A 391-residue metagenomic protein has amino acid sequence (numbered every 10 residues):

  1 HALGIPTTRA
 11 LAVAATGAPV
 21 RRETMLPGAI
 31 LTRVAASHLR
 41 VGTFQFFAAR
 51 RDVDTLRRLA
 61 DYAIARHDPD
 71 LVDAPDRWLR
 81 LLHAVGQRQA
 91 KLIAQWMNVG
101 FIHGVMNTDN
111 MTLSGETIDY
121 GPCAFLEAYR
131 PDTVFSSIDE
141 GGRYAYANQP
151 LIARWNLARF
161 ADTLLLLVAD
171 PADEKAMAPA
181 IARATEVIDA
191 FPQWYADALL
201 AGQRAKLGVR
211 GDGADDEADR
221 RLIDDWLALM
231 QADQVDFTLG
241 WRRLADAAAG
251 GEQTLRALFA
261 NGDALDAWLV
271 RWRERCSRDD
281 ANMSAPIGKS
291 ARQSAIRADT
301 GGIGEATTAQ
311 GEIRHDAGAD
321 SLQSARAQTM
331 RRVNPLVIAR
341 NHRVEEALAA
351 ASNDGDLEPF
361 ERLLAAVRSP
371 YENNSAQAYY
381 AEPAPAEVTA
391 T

Functional and structural regions predicted by a protein language model:
H1-D73, L113-E116, Y144, N156 (+5 more regions): Conserved ATP-binding subdomain of kinase catalytic cores across diverse folds
L3, G86-V99: Conserved kinase catalytic-core helix
L11-V13, N107-N110, M177-A182: Beta-strand segments within the central parallel beta-sheet cores of soluble alpha/beta enzyme folds
A63-R66, D70, Y129-D132, S136 (+2 more regions): A short secondary-structure junction motif
D68, V72-R80, Q87: Helix-hairpin-helix/helix-loop-helix acidic hairpins
N98, I102-H103, N107-L166: Catalytic activation segment of kinase domains across protein kinase-like and atypical kinase folds
E140-K289, I296, G311-T391: Regulatory N- and C-terminal appendages and interdomain linkers associated with kinase/kinase-like NTP transferase
